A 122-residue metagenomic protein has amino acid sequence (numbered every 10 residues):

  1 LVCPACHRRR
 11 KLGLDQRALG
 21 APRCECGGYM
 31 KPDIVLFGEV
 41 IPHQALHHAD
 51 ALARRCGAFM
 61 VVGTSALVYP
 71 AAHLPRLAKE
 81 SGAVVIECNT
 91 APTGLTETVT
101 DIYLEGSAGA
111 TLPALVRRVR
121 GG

Functional and structural regions predicted by a protein language model:
L1-G122: Conserved catalytic alpha/beta core of Sir2/sirtuin-type deacylases, generalized to analogous enzyme cores that bind
